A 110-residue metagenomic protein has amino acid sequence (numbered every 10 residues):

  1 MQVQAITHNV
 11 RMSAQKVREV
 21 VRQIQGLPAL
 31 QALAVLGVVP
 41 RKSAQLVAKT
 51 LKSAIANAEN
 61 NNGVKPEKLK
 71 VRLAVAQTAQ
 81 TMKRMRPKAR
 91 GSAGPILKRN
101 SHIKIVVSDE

Functional and structural regions predicted by a protein language model:
M1-A76, L97-E110: Ribosome large-subunit tunnel/peptidyl-transferase-proximal elements
T81-R99: C-terminal structural segments of small proteins and small subunits
